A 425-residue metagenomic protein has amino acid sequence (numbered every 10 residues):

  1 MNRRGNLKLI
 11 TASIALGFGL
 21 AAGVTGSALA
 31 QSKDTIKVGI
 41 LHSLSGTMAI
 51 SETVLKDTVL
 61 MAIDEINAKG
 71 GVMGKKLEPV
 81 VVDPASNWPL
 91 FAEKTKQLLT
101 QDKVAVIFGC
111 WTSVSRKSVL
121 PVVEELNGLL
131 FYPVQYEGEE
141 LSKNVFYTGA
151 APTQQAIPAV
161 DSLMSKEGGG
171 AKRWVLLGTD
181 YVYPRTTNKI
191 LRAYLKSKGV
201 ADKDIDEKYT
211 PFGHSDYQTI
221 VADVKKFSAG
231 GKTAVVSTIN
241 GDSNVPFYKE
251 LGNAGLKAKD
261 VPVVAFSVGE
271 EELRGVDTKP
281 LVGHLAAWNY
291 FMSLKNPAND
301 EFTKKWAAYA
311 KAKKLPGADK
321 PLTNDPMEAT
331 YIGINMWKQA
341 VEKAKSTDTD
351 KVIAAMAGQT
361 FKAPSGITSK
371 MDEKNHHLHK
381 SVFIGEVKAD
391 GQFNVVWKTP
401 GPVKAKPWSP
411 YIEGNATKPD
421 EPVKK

Functional and structural regions predicted by a protein language model:
M1-K37, A68, K418-K425: Short, low-complexity disordered leader/linker segments with a strong preference for bacterial N-terminal type II
Q31-K33, D57-P79, G169, S197-D202: Signal peptide-proximal N-terminal region of secreted/periplasmic/extracellular or secretory-lumen proteins
I36, T360-K425: Solvent-exposed, acidic/polar segments of extracytosolic/periplasmic ligand-binding ectodomains
G39-T58, V82-P89, W111-V114, T179-R185 (+2 more regions): Extracytoplasmic "Venus flytrap"
I50-D57, K69-E140, T148, Y209-Q218 (+2 more regions): Beta-alpha junction/loop-to-helix N-cap segments that form part of ligand/metal-binding clefts
L90-E93, E137, N144-A254, P297 (+1 more regions): Extracellular/periplasmic Venus flytrap/periplasmic-binding protein
L98-C110, F131-P133, R173-G178, G230-G241 (+4 more regions): Periplasmic-binding protein-like
L251-Y331, E342-K345, T399-K424: Extracellular/periplasmic periplasmic-binding protein-like sensory domains
